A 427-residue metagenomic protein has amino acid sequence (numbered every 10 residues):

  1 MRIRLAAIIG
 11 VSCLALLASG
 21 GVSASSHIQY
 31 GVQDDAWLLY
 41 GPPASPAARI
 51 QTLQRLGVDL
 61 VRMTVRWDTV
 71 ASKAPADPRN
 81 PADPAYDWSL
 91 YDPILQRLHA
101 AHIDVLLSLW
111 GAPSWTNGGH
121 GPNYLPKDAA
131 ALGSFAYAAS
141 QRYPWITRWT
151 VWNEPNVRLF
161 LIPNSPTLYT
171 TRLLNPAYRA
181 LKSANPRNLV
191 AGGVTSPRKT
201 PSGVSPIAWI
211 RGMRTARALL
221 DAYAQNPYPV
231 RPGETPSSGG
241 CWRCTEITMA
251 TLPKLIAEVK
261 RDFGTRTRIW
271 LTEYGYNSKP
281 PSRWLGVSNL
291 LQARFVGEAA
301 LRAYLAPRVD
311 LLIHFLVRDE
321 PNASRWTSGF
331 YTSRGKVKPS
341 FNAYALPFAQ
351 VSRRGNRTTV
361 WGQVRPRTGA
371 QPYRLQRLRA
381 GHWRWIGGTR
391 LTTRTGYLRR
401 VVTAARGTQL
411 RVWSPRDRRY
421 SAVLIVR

Functional and structural regions predicted by a protein language model:
R2-A24: Secretory targeting and sorting signals
A24-L60, T64-R66: Boundary/entry segment of secreted carbohydrate-active catalytic domains
S25, A48-G57, D92-V105, S140-P144 (+3 more regions): Acidic (Asp/Glu)-rich catalytic clusters
V32, V61, L98, A139 (+7 more regions): Conserved, mostly hydrophobic/aromatic
P43-A47, D128-A129, G133, S165-L290: Noncatalytic carbohydrate-binding groove/subsite architecture in carbohydrate-active enzymes
L56-T200, Y228-V230: Substrate-binding cleft and catalytic face of glycoside hydrolase catalytic domains, especially the flexible beta-alpha
P155, K279-Y373, R384-G388, T403-R427: Aromatic-rich peripheral "rim/lid" segments of glycoside hydrolase catalytic domains that contact and position glycan
G396-T403: Exposed aromatic-hydrophobic patches
